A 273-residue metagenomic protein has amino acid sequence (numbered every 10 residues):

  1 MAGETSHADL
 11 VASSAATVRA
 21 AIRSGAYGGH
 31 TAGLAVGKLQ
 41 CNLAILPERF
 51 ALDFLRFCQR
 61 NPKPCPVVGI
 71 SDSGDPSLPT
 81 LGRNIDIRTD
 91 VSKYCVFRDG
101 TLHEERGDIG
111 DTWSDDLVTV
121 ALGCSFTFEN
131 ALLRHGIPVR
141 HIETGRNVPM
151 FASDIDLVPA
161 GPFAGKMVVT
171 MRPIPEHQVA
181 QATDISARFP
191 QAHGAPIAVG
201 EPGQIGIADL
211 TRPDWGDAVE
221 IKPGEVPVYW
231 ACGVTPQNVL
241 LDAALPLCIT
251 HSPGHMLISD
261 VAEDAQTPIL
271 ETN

Functional and structural regions predicted by a protein language model:
A2-G123, R134, M167-N273: Metallocofactor- and cofactor-centric catalytic cores in central/energy metabolism, strongly enriched
A121-E129, L133-E143: Extracytoplasmic beta-rich ectodomain segments of secreted or membrane-anchored proteins
F128, R146-P149, G203-I205: Short, catalytically relevant binding-site loops at active-site mouths
I142-A164, I174: Long, charge-dense
